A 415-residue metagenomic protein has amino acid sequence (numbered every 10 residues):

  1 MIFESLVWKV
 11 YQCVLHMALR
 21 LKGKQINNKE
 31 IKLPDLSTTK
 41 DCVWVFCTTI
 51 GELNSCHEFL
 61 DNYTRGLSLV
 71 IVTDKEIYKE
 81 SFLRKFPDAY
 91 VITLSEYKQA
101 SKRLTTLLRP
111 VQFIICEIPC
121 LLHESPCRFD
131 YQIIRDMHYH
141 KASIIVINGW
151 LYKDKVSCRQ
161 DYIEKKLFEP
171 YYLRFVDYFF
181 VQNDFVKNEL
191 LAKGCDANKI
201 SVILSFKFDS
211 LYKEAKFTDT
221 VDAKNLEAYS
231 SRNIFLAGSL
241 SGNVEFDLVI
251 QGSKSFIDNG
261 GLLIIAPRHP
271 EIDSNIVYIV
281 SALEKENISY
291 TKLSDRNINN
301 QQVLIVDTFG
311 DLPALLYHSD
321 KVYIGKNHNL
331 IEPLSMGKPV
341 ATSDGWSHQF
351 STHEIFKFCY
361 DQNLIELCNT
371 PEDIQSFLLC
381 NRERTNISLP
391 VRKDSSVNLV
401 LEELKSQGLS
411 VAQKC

Functional and structural regions predicted by a protein language model:
M1-K29: A transmembrane-helix-recognition feature enriched in membrane-embedded lipid enzymes and envelope glyco-/phospholipid
T39-S210, A215, S241-N243, F256-D258 (+1 more regions): Active-site and donor-binding regions of nucleotide-sugar-utilizing enzymes
E52-Y63, L211-S294: Conserved catalytic-core segment of nucleotide-activated headgroup transferases in glycan assembly
K85-Y90, V277-D307, C359, I365: Nucleotide-activated donor-binding/catalytic signature segment of Leloir-type glycosyltransferases, i.e., the conserved
S101-L108, N297-Q301, T308-D320, L334-S335: Short acidic alpha-helix that forms the nucleotide-activated donor recognition element in Leloir-type transferases
A142-I145, L263, Y290, V340: Hydrophobic beta-strand scaffold residues
V176, G310-K393: Catalytic binding pocket for nucleotide-activated donors in carbohydrate/polymer assembly enzymes
R392-C415: C-terminal alpha-helical cap of glycosyltransferases
